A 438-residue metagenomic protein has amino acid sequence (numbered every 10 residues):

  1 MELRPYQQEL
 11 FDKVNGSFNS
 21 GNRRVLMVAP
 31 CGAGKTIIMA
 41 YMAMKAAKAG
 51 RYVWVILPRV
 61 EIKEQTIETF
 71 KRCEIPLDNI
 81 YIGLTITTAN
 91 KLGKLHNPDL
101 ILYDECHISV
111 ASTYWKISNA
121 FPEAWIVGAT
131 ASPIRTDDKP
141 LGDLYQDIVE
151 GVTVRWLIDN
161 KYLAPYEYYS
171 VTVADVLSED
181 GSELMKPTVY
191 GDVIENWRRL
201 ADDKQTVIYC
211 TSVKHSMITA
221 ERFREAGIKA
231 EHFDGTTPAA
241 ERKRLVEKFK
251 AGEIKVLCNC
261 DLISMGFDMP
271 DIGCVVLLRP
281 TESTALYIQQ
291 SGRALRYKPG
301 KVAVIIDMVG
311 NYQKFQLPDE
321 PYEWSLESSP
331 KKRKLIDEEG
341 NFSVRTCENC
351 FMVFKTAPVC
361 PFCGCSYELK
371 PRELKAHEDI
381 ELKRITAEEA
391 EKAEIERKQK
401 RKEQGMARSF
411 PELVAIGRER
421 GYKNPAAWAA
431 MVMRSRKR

Functional and structural regions predicted by a protein language model:
M1-L26: Conserved pre-motif I regulatory segment
G21-M42, Y209, F233: Walker A/P-loop
P58-I62, I82-L92, I108-A111, T211-K214 (+2 more regions): Conserved helicase motor
K63-N97: Inter-Walker segment of RecA-like/P-loop motor cores
E64, E68, M217-E221, I228-C260: Conserved helicase ATPase core of P-loop NTP-dependent helicases/translocases
H107-E167: Post-DEXD/H (motif II) to motif III coupling segment of the RecA-like Helicase ATP-binding lobe
I148-S212: Conserved interdomain linker/interface between the two RecA-like ATPase lobes of SF2 helicase motors
L286, R293-E320: Conserved segment of the helicase C-terminal RecA-like domain
